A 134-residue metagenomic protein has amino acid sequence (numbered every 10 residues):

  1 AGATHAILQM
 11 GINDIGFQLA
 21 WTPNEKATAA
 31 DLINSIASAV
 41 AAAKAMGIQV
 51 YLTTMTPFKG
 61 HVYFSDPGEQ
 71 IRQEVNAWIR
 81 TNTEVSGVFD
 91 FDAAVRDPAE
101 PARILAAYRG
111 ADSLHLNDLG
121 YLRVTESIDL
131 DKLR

Functional and structural regions predicted by a protein language model:
A1-A30: Oxyanion-hole/transition-state-stabilizing segment in secreted/luminal serine hydrolases and related acyltransferases
A1-G2, A41-A42, M46, L133-R134: Surface-exposed acidic, glycine-flexible loop patches that form ligand/cofactor-binding and adhesion interfaces
T4-M10, I48-T54, G87-D90, H115: Structural recognition of the beta-strand scaffold that forms the well-ordered cores of secreted hydrolase catalytic
H5-L8, L32-V40, Y51, N117-V124 (+1 more regions): Structured catalytic/translocation cores of nucleotide/phosphate-coupled proteins
G16-Q18, M55-R134: Catalytic His-Asp segment of secreted/periplasmic serine-dependent ester chemistry enzymes
P23-D31, S35, Y63-I71: Alpha-helix N-cap and loop-to-helix initiation/capping positions
D31-A41, A45, E74-W78: Alpha-helical scaffolding segments of alpha/beta enzyme cores, especially the outer helices of TIM-barrel or partial
A37-T53, Y63-P67: N-terminal/domain-start segments enriched in small and hydrophobic, helix-friendly residues, covering either
